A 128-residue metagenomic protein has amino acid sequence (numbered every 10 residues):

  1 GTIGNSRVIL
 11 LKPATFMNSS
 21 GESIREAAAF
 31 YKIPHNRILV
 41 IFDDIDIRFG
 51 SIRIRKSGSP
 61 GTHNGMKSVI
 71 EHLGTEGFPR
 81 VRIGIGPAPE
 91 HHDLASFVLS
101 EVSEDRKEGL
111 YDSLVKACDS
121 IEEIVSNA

Functional and structural regions predicted by a protein language model:
G1-S57, K67, E71, T75-V81 (+2 more regions): Nucleotide and nucleotide-moiety/phosphate-recognizing core
R53-S59, F97-V102: Short glycine-enriched, charge-decorated loop/helix-capping segments at active-site entrances that position
T62-G65: Hydrophobic alpha-helical segments within soluble ligand-binding/sensing domains
S103-K107: Active-site oxyanion-binding pockets that recognize sulfate/phosphate
